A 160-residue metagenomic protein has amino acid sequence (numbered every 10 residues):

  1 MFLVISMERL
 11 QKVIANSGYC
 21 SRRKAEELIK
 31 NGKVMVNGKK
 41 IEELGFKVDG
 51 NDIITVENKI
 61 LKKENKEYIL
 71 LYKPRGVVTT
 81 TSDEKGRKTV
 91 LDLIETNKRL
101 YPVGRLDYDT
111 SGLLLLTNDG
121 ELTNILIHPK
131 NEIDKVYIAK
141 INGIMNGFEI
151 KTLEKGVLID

Functional and structural regions predicted by a protein language model:
F2-D160: Basic, flexible Lys/Arg- and Gly-enriched helix-loop patches that mediate nucleic-acid binding at interfaces with rRNA
